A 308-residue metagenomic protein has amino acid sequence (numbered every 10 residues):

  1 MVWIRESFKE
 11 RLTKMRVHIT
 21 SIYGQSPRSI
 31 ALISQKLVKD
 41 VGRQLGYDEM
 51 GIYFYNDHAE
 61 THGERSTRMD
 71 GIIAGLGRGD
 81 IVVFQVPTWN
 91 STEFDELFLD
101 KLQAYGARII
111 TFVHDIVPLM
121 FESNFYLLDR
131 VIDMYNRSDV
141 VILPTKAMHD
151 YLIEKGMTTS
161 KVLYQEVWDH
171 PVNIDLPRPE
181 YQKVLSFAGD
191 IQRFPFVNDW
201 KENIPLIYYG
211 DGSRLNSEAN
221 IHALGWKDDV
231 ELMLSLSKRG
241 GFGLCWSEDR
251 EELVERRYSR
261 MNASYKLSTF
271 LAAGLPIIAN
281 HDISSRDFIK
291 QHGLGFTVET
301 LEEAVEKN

Functional and structural regions predicted by a protein language model:
M1-N56: N-terminal subdomain of nucleotide-sugar transferases
S34, L143-T145, N280-H281: Replace "coordinates the UDP/GDP/TDP-sugar" with "coordinates nucleotide-activated sugar donors
A59-D150: Extended catalytic core of nucleotide-activated donor transferases of GT-like folds
D139-I153, M157-I174: Donor nucleotide-sugar binding/catalytic pocket of nucleotide-sugar-dependent glycosyltransferases
W168-K238: Conserved catalytic-core segment of nucleotide-activated headgroup transferases in glycan assembly
D228-A273, A279-D287: Nucleotide-sugar-dependent
R286-F296: Acidic, glycine-centered active-site loop in nucleotide-sugar glycosyltransferases
F296-E302: Conserved acidic donor-binding segment of nucleotide-sugar-dependent glycosyltransferases
